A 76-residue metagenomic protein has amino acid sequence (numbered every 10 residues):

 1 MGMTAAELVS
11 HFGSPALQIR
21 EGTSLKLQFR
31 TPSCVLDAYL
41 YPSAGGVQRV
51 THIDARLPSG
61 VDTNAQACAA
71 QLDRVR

Functional and structural regions predicted by a protein language model:
M1-R76: Residues within mature, well-folded domains
